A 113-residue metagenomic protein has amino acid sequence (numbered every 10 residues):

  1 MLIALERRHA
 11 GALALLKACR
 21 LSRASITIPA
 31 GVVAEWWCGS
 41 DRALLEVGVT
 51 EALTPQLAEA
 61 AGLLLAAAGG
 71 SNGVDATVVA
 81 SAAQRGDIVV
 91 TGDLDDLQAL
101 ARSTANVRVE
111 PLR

Functional and structural regions predicted by a protein language model:
M1-I28, W37-G48, R113: Short, well-structured N-terminal submotif of metal-dependent ribonuclease cores
M1-L2, V33, A58, L97: A generic structural signal for short hydrophobic patches within well-formed alpha-helices
I28, A52, G73, T91-G92: Short beta-strand scaffold positions
G31, V47-A68, A80, L94: Acidic catalytic patch
V32-S40, L94-D96: Short, polar loop motifs at secondary-structure junctions
L44-A52, S103-E110: Active-site regions of enzymes building and remodeling cell-envelope glycoconjugates
A83-R113: Acidic, PIN/NYN-like endoribonuclease modules and their adjacent C-terminal/linker elements
